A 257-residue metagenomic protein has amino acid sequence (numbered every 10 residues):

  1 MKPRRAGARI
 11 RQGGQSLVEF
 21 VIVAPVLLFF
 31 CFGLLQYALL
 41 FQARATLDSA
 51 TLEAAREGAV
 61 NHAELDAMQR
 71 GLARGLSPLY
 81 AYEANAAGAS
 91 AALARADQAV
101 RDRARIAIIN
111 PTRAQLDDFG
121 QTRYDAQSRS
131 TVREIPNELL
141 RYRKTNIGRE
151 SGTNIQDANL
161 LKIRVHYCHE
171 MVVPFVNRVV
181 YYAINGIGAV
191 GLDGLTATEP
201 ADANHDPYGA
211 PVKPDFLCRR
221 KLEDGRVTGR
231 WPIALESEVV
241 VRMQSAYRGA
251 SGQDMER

Functional and structural regions predicted by a protein language model:
K2-S90: Alpha-helical assembly-interface signal, strongest on the long, hydrophobic N-terminal helix that forms
N61-R257: Short, conserved structural patches
